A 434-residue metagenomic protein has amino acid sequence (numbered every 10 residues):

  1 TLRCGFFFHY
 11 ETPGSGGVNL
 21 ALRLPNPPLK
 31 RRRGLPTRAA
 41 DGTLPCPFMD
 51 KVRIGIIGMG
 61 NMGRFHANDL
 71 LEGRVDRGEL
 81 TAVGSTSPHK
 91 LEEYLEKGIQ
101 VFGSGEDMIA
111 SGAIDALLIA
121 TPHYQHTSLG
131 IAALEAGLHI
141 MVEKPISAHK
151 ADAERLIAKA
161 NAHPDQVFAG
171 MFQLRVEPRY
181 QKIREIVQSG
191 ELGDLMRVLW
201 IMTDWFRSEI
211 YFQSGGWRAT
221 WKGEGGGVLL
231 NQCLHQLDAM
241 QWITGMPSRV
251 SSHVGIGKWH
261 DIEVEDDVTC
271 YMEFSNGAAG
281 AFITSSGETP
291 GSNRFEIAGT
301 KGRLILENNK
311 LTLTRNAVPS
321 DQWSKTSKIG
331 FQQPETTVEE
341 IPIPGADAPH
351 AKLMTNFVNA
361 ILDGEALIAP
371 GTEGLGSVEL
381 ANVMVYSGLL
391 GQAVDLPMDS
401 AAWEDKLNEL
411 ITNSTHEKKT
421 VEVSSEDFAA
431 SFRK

Functional and structural regions predicted by a protein language model:
F6-Y10, F48, F172: Aromatic (phenylalanine/tyrosine) cluster motif
L29-K30, P36-F48: Short, Lys/Arg-enriched N-terminal segments with co-localized hydrophobic residues within the first ~10-30 amino acids
C46-K97: N-terminal Rossmann-like dinucleotide-binding module
I99-G105: Conserved SAM-binding strand-loop segment of SAM-dependent methyltransferases
S111, A116, P122-H123, T127-R175 (+1 more regions): Beta-strand-loop-alpha-helix segment that lines the small-molecule cofactor/substrate pocket of alpha/beta enzymes
Q166, L174-D261, G391: Predominantly a Rossmann-like dinucleotide-binding segment in NAD(P)-dependent oxidoreductases
L234, W259, I283-G291: Glycine-rich phosphate/pyrophosphate-binding beta-alpha loops
K301-T372, V394, E404-K434: C-terminal glycine/acidic-rich active-site capping loop/insertion
